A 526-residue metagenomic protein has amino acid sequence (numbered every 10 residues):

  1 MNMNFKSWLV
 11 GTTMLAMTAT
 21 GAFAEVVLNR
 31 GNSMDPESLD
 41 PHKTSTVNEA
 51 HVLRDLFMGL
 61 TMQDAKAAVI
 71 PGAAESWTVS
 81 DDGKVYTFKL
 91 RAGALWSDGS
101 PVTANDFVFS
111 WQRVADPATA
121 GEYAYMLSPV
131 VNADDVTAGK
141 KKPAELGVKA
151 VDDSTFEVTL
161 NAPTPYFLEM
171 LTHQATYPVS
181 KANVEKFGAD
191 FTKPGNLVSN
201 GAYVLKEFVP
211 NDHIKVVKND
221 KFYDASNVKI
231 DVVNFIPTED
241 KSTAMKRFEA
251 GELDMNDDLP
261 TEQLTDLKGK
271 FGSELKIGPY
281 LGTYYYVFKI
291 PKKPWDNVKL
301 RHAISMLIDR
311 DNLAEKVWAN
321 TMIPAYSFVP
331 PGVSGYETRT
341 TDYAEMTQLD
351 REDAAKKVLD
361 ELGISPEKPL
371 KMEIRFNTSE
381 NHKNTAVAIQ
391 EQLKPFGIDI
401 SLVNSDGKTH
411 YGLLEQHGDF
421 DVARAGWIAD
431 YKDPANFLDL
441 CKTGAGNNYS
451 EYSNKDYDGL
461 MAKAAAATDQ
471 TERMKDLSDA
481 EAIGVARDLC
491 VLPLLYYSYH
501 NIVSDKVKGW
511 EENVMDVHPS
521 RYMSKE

Functional and structural regions predicted by a protein language model:
R30, P210, E352, K356-A429 (+3 more regions): Ligand/substrate-recognition segments at binding pockets and active sites
G31-D81, N196-S199: N-terminal lobe/hinge region of extracytoplasmic solute-binding protein
T103-S110, D153-T159, P163, G201-A202 (+6 more regions): Alpha-helical secondary-structure segments
G139-K142, K149, S154, A162-V228 (+3 more regions): Gly/Pro-rich hinge or "lid" segments in bacterial periplasmic/extracellular proteins
V148, Q348, S401-Y411, Q416 (+2 more regions): Extracytoplasmic/peripheral linker and loop segments enriched in polar/acidic and small residues with frequent Thr/Pro
F191, D220-D266, D399: Ligand-site clamp/hinge motif
P324-E361, S379-N384: Structural transition elements
N501-E526: Long beta-strand-rich cores associated with HINT superfamily self-processing modules
